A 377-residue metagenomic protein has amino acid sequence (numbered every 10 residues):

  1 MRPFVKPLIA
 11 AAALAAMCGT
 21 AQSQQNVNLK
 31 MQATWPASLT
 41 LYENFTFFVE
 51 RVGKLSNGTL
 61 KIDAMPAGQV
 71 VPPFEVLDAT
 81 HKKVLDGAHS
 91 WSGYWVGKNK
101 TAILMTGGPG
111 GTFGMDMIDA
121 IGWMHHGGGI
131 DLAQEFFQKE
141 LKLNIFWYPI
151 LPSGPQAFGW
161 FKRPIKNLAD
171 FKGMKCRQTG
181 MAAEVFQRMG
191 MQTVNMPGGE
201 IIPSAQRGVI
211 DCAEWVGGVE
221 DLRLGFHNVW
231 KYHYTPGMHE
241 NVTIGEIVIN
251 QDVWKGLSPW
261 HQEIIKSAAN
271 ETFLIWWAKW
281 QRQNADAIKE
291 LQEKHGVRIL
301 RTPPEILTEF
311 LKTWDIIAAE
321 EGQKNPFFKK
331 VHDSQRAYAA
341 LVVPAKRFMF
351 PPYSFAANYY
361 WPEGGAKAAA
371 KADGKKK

Functional and structural regions predicted by a protein language model:
M1-I9: Bacterial N-terminal signal peptides that target proteins for export
I9-M17: Bacterial N-terminal signal peptides
A13, Q24-A120, K139-K377: N-terminal secretory/targeting leader peptides
M17-S23: Sec/Tat signal peptide C-region and signal peptidase I cleavage site
M115, H125-G129: N-terminal presequences and immediately downstream first alpha-helices
D119-G122, A133: Divalent-metal coordination cores built from histidine and acidic residues
G128-K142: Hinge/lid segment of periplasmic solute-binding proteins
